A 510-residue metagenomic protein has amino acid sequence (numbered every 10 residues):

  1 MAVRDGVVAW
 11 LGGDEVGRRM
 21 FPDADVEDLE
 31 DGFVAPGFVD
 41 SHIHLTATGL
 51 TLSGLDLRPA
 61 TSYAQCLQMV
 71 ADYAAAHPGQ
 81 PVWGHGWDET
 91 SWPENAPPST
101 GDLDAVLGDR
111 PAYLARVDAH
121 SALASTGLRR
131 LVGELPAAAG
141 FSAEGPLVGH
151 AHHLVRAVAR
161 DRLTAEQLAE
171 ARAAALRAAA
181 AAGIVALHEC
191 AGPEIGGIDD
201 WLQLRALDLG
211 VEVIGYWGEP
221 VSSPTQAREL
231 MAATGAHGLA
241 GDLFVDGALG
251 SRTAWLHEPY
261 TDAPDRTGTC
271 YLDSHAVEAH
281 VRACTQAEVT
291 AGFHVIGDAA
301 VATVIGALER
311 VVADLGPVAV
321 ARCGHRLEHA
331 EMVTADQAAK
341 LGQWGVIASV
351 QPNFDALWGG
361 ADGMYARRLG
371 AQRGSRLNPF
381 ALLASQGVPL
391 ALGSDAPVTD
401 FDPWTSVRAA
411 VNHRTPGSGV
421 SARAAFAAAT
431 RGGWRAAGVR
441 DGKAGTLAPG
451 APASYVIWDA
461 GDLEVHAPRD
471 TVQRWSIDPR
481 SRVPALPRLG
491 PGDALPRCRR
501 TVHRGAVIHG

Functional and structural regions predicted by a protein language model:
A2-T225, G250-A283, A287-A300, G324 (+4 more regions): Divalent metal-binding segments
G6, D31, H42, C66 (+13 more regions): Divalent metal-coordination and catalytic microenvironments
T126, G197-W201, V301-E309, W358-Y365 (+2 more regions): Histidine/acidic-residue-rich catalytic or RNA/ligand-binding cores of hydrolases and nuclease-related proteins
D208-D242, G324-E331, A335, G363-V388: Phosphate/diphosphate-binding loops
T234-H237, E309-V311, L341-S349, Q386-P389 (+1 more regions): Glycine-enriched alpha-helix->loop->beta-strand junction motifs that scaffold or abut catalytic
C270-R310, A436, R440-D459: Long hydrophobic segments that form regular secondary structure
V289-D298, S349-P352, L383-T405, G450: Short acidic/histidine-rich active-site segments
T415-P416, S421-A422, F426-R431, R435 (+2 more regions): C-terminal cap of metal-dependent C-N hydrolases
